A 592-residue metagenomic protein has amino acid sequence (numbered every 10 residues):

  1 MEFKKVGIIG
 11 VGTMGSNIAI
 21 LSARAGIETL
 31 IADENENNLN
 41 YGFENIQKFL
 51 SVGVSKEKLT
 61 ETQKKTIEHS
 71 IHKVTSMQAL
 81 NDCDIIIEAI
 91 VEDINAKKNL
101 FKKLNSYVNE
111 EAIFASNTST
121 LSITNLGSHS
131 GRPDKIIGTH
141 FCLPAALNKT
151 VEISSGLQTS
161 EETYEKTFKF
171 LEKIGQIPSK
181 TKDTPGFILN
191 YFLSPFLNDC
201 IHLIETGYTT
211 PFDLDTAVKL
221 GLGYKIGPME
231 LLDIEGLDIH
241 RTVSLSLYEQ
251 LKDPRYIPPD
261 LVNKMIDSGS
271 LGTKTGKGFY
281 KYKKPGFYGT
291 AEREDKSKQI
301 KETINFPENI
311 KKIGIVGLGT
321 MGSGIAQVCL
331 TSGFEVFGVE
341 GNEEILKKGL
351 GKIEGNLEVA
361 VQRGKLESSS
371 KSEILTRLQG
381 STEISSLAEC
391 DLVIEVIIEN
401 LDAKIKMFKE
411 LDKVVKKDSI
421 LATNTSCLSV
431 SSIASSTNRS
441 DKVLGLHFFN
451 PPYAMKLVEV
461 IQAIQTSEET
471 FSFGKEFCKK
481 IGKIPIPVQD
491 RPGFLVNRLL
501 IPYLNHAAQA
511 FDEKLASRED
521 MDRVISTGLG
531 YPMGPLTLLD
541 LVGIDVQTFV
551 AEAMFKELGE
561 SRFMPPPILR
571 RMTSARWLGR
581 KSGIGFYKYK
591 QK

Functional and structural regions predicted by a protein language model:
M1-V52, H72, Y107, K298-N356 (+1 more regions): NAD(P)+-binding Rossmann beta1-loop-alpha1 motif at the extreme N-terminus of oxidoreductases
E2, A25-I27, E162-E165, E172-D183 (+5 more regions): NAD(P)-dependent Rossmann-like dehydrogenase/reductase catalytic/cofactor-binding core
I9, N17, I67, V74 (+13 more regions): Structural motif
G15-N17, K97, S119-I123, G322-I325 (+2 more regions): Short glycine/serine/threonine-rich phosphate/pyrophosphate-binding segments that cradle anionic phosphate groups
L30, Q47, K58, T62 (+9 more regions): Structural/interface elements that position substrates and couple domains in central-metabolism enzymes
N37-N38, V52-I113, L121, E344-I345 (+2 more regions): Rossmann-like NAD(P)-binding element
I113-D183, F187-Y191, I420-Q489, N497: Rossmann-fold dinucleotide-binding core
